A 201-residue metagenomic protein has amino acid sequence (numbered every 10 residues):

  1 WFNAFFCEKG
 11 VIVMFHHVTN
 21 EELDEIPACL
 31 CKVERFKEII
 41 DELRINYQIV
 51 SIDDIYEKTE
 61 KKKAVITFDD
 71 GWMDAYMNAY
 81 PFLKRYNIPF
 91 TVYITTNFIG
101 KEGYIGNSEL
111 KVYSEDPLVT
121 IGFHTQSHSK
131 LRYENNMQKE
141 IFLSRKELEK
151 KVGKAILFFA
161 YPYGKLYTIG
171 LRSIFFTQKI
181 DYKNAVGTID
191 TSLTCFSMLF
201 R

Functional and structural regions predicted by a protein language model:
W1-A64: N-terminal pre-catalytic segment of deacetylase/amide-hydrolase enzymes
V11-V13, V50, I66-F68, F90-V92 (+4 more regions): Hydrophobic faces of well-ordered beta-strands that scaffold small-molecule active sites in alpha/beta enzyme cores
V18-T19, K63, K84-I169: Metal-dependent polysaccharide deacetylase catalytic core of the NodB/CE4 family, i.e., the active-site-bearing domain
F36, Y76, M137, I141: Aromatic/hydrophobic pocket-lining residues that form the small-molecule binding cavity in soluble enzyme cores
D70-M77: Short acidic, Gly/Ser-rich segments with clustered Asp/Glu that frequently serve as metal-coordination loops in enzyme
G71, Q138-R145, L171-A185: Short, electropositive alpha-helical surface patch
Y163, T188-D190: Short secondary-structure boundary segments
